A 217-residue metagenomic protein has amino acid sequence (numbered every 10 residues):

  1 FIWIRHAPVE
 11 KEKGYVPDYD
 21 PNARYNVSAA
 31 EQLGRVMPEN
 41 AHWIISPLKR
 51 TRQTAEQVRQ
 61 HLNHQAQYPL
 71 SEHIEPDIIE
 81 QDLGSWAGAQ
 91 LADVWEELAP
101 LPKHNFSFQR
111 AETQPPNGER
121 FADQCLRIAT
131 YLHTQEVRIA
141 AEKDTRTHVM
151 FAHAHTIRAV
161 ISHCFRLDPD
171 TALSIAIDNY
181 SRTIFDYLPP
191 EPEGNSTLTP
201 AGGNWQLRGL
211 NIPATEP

Functional and structural regions predicted by a protein language model:
F1, A41, E142-H155: Generic beta-sheet signal
F1-A66: Active-site-proximal alpha-helix that buttresses catalytic centers in soluble enzyme cores
A7, A154, P213: Active-site metal-binding loops of divalent metal-dependent hydrolases
P17-D20, Q60-H133: Phosphate-handling substructures
A30-R35, C125, A129-A140, I161: Generic structural signal for well-ordered alpha-helical scaffold segments
E39-D77, P100-S107, D186-P217: Conserved histidine-centered catalytic loops in small-molecule metabolism enzymes
I45-S46, L126, F151-A152: Short beta-strand scaffold positions
Q60, Q81-D93, A141-R146, S162-P217: Acidic, low-complexity terminal tails and accessory targeting/binding regions of phosphate-metabolizing enzymes
